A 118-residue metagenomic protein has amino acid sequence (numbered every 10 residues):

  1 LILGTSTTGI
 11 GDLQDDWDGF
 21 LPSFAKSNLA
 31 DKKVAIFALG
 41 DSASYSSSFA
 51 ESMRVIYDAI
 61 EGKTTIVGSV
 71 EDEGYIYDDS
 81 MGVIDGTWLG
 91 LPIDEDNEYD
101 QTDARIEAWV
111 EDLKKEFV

Functional and structural regions predicted by a protein language model:
L1-V118: FMN-binding flavodoxin-like domain, especially the glycine-rich phosphate-binding loop
